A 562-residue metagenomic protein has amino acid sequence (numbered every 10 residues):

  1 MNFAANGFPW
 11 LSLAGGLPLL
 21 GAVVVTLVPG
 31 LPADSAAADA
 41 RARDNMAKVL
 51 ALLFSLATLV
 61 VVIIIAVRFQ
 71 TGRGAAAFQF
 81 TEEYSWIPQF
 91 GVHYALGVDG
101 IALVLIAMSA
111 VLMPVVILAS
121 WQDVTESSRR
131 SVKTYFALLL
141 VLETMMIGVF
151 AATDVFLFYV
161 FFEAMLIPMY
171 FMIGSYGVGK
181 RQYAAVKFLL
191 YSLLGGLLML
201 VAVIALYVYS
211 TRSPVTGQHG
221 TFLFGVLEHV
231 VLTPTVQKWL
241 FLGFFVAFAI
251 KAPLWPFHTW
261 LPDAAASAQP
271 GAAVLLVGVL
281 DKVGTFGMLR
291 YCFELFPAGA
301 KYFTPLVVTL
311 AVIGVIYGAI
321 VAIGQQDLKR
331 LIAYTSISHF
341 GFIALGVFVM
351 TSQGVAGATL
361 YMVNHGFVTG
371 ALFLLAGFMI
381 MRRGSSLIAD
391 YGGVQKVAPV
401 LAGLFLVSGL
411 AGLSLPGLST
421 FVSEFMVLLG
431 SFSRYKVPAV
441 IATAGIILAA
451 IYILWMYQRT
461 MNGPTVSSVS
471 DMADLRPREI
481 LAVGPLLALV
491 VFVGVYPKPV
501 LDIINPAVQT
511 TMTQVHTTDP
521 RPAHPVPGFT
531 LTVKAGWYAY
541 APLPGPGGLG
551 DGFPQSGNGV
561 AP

Functional and structural regions predicted by a protein language model:
M1-A5, I147-T153, L289-F303, I343-V363 (+1 more regions): Helix-coil boundary and interhelical linker segments in multi-pass alpha-helical membrane proteins
M1-W10, V25-A137, T216-V231, L531 (+2 more regions): Transmembrane helix-loop-helix hairpins at membrane boundaries of multipass inner-membrane proteins
G7-L17, G100-S109, V155-P168, Q237-F248 (+2 more regions): Structural signature of hydrophobic alpha-helical transmembrane segments
S12-P32, L52-I65, I106-Q122, L142-T144 (+6 more regions): Central hydrophobic cores of alpha-helical transmembrane segments in multi-pass inner-membrane proteins across all
P32-A33, D39-A47, T134-V141, M145-V236 (+4 more regions): Alpha-helical multi-pass transmembrane bundles of energy-transducing inner-membrane proteins
V67-H93, L197-H258, D263, T285-L306 (+5 more regions): Juxtamembrane/interfacial segments at transmembrane-helix boundaries in multi-pass membrane proteins
G220, A268, A398-V400, I453-P562: Cytoplasmic/organellar membrane-interface segments at the starts of transmembrane helices in multi-pass inner-membrane
W255, T369-F373, A439-D471: Predominantly late transmembrane helices and immediately cytosolic-facing juxtamembrane segments
